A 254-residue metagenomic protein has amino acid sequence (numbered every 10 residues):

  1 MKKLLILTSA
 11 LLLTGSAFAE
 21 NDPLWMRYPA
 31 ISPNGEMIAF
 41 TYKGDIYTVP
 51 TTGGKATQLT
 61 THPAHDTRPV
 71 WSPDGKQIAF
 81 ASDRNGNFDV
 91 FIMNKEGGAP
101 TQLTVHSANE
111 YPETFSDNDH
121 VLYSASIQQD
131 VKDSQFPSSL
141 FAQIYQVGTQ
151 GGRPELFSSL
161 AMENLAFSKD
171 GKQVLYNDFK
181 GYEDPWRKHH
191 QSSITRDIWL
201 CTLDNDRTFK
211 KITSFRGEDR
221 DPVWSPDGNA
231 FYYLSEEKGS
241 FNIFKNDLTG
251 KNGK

Functional and structural regions predicted by a protein language model:
L4-L13: Sec-dependent N-terminal signal peptides
G15-A19: Sec/Tat signal peptide C-region and signal peptidase I cleavage site
E20-G35: Short N-terminal segments immediately surrounding and downstream of signal-peptide cleavage
E20-P23, T41-Y47, K55, T60-D66 (+10 more regions): A flexible loop/linker signature enriched in serine peptidases of the S9 family
P33-N34, P73-D74, S116-N118, K169-D170 (+1 more regions): Residue-level detector of Asp-centered blade-edge/turn motifs that repeat once per structural unit in beta-propeller
P50: Periplasmic/extracellular electron-transfer cofactor-ligation site, primarily the c-type cytochrome heme-c attachment
